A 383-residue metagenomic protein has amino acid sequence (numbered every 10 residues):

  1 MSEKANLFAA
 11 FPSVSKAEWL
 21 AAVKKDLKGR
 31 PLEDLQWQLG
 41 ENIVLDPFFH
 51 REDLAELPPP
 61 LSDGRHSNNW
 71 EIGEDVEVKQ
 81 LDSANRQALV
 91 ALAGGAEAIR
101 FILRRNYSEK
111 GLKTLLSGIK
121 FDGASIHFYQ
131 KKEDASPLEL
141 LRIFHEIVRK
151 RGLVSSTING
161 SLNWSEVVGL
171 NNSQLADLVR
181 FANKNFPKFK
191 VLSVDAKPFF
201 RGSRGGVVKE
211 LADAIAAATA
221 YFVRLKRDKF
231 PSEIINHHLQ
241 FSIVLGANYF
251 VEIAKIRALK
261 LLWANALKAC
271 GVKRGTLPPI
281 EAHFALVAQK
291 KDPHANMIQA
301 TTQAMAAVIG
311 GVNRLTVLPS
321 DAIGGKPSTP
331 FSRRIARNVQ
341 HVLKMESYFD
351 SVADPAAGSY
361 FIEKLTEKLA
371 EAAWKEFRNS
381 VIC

Functional and structural regions predicted by a protein language model:
M1-N248, E252, C270-H283, V308 (+2 more regions): Catalytic alpha/beta active-site cores
E3, M305, N313-C383: Active-site or pore-adjacent capping/gating segments
P31, L178-V179, A266, Q299-Q303: Glycine-rich, charged/polar anion/phosphate-binding loops that engage phosphate groups from diverse ligands
G205-E210, G246-A258, A285-I298, K326-A336 (+1 more regions): Short glycine/threonine-rich loop-to-helix capping motif typified by GTGT followed within a few residues by an Asp-Pro
A218-V223, P293-V312, I335-K344: Glycine-rich and small/hydrophobic secondary-structure elements
A269, V287, M297-M305, A322-G324: Hydrophobic alpha-helical bundle architecture
P278-A288, I323, P355, S359: Alpha-helical interface subdomain recognition
